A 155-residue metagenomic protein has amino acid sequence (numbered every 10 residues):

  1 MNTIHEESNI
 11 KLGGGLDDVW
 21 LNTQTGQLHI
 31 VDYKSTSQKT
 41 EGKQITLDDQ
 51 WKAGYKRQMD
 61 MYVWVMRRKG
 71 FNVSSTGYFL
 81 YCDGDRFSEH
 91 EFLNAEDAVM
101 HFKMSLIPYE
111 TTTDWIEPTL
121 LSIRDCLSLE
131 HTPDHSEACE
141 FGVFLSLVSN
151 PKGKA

Functional and structural regions predicted by a protein language model:
M1-Q44, V73: Catalytic cores of nuclease domains that cleave nucleic-acid phosphodiester backbones
D18, Y62, G142: A residue-level signal for conserved active-site and pocket-lining positions in enzyme catalytic cores
Y33, M59-M61, G77: Long, contiguous hydrophobic alpha-helical segments, chiefly transmembrane helices and signal peptides
K39-A53, F102-I107: Short histidine-centered catalytic/ligand-binding loop motif
D48-K56, L129-T132: Short, charged/polar micro-motifs that form catalytic or ligand-binding hotspots
G54-R67: An active-site-proximal "capping" alpha-helix that borders the catalytic cofactor pocket
V65-A155: Metal-dependent nuclease catalytic regions and adjoining charged, substrate-binding loops involved in nucleic-acid end
